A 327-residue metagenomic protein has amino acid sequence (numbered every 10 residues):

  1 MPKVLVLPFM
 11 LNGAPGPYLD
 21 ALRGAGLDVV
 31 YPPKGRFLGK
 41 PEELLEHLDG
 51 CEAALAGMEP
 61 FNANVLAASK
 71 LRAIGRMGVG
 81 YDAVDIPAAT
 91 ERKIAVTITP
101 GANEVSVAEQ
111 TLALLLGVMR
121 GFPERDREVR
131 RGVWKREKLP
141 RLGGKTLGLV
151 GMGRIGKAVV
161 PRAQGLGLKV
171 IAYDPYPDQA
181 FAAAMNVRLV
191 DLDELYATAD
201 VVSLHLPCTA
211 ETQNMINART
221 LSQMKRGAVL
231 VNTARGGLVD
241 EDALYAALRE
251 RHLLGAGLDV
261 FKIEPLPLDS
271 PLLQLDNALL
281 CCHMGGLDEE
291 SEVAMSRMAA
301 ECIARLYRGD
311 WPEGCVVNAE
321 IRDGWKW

Functional and structural regions predicted by a protein language model:
M1, G143-T146, A218, G227: Phosphate-coordination loops involved in phosphoryl transfer and adenosine-cofactor binding
M1-T97, N217: An N-terminal-biased, well-structured beta-alpha scaffold segment characteristic of Rossmann-like dinucleotide-binding
P8, M58, G78, L204-L206 (+2 more regions): Glycine-rich, N-terminal phosphate-binding loop of Rossmann-like dinucleotide-binding domains
P17-Y18, T90, T97-Q110, I263-W327: C-terminal helix-to-coil terminal segments
P33, M77-G78, I94-V105, D174 (+3 more regions): Short beta->alpha connector loops at strand-helix junctions that form conserved, small/polar/Pro-enriched
A63-N64, P175-P271: Rossmann-like adenosine-cofactor binding region
R92-I94, T99-T146, A158-P161, G165 (+1 more regions): Phosphate-binding beta-alpha-beta segment of Rossmann-like dinucleotide-binding domains, i.e., the NAD(P)
M152-G153: Glycine-rich Rossmann-fold phosphate-binding loop(s) that bind the pyrophosphate of adenine dinucleotide cofactors
